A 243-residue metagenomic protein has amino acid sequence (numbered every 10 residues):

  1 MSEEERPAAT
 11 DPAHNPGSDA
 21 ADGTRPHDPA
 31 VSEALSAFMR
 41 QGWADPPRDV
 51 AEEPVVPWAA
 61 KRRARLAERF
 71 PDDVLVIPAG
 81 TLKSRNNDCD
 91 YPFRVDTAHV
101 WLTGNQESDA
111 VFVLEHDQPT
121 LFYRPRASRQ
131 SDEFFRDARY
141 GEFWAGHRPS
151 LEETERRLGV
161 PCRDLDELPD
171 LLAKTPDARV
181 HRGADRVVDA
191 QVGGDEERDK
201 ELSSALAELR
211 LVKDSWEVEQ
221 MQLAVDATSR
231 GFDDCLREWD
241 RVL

Functional and structural regions predicted by a protein language model:
M1-D233: A composition/biophysics-driven feature that prefers long, compositionally simple stretches
D226, C235-L243: Short, intrinsically disordered, charge-balanced linker/junction segments flanking boundaries in proteins
